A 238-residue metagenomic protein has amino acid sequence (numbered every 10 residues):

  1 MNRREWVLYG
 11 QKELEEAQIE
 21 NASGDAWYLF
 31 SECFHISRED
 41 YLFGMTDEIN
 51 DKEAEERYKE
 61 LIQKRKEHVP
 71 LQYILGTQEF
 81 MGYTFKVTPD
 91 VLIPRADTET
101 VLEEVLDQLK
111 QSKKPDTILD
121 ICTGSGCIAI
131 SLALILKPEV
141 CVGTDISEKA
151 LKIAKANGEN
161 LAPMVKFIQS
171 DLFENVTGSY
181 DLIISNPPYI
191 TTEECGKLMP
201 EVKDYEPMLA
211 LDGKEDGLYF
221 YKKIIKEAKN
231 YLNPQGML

Functional and structural regions predicted by a protein language model:
M1-T46: Non-catalytic accessory regions of SAM-dependent methyltransferases
L29, H68, T98, I128 (+4 more regions): Residue-level signal for inorganic ion chemistry
E32-Q108: Conserved AdoMet
T100-K197: Conserved SAM/SAH cofactor-binding pocket of Class I
V105, L132, V202, I224-A228: Class I S-adenosylmethionine-dependent transferase superfamily signal
Y189-F220: Mobile active-site "lid"/loop adjacent to the S-adenosyl-L-methionine
E206, L232-P234: Helix-to-beta-strand junctions that scaffold the AdoMet/dcAdoMet cofactor pocket in Class I SAM-dependent enzymes
G213, Q235-L238: Conserved beta-strand signature within the Rossmann-like core of class I S-adenosyl-L-methionine
